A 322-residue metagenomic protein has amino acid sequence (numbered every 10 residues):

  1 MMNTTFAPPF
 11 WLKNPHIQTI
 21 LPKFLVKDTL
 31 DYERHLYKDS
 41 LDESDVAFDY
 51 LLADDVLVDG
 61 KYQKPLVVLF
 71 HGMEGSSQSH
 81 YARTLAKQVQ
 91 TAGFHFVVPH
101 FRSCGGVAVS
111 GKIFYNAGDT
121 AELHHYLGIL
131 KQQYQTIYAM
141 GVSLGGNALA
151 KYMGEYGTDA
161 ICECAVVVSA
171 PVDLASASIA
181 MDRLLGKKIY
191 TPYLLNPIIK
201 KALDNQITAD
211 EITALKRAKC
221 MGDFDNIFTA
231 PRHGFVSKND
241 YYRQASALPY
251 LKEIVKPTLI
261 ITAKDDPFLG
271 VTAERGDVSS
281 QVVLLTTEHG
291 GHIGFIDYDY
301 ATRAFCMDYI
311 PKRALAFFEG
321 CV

Functional and structural regions predicted by a protein language model:
W11-G60, F305: N-terminal cap/lid segment of alpha/beta-hydrolase-fold proteins
Q63-G72: Short beta-strand element of the alpha/beta-hydrolase
H80-V98: Short amphipathic alpha-helix adjacent to the substrate-entry channel of hydrolases
A86-Q88, R102-Y138, A304: Catalytic nucleophile-loop/oxyanion-hole region of alpha/beta-hydrolase and closely related hydrolase-like folds
Q133, Y138-H233: Alpha/beta-hydrolase-fold enzymes
I227-Y250: Active-site nucleophile elbow and catalytic-triad environment of alpha/beta-hydrolase enzymes
I254, I260-T262: Short beta-strand/loop motif that positions the catalytic acidic residue of the alpha/beta-hydrolase fold
G290-V322: Catalytic active-site module of serine/aspartate enzymes centered on a nucleophile-bearing elbow/loop
